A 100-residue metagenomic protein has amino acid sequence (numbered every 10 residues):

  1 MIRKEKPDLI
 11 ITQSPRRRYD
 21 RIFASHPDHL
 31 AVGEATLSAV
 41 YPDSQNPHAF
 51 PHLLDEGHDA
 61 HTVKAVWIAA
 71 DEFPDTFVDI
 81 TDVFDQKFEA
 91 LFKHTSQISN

Functional and structural regions predicted by a protein language model:
M1-N100: Metal-dependent de-N-acetylase/amidase catalytic core
